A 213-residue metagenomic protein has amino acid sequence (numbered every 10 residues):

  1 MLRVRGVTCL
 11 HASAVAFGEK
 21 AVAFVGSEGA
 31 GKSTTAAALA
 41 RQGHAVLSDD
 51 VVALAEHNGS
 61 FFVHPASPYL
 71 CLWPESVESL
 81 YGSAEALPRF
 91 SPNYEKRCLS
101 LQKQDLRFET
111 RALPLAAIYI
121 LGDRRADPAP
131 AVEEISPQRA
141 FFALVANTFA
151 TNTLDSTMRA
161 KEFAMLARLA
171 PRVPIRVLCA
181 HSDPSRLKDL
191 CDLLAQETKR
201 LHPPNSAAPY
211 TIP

Functional and structural regions predicted by a protein language model:
M1-G18: Extreme N-terminal, non-catalytic leader segments that precede Walker-type/kinase nucleotide-binding cores
S13-S27, R41-P213: Glycine-rich, often acidic-flanked micro-motifs that create phosphate/phosphodiester-binding or positioning elements
K32: Conserved lysine of the Walker
T35-A36: Post-Walker A alpha-helix
